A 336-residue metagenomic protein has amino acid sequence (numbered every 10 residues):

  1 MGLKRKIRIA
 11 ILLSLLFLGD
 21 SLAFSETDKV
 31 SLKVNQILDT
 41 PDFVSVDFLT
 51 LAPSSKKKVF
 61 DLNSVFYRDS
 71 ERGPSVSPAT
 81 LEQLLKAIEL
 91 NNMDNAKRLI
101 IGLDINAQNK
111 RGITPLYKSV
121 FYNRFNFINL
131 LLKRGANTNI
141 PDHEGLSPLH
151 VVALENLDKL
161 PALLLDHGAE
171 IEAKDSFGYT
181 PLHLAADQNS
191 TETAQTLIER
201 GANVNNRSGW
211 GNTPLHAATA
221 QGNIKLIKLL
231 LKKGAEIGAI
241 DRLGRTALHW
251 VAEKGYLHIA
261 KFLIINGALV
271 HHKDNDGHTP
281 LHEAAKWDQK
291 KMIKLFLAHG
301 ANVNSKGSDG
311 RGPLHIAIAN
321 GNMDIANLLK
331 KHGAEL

Functional and structural regions predicted by a protein language model:
G2-E26: Classical Sec-dependent N-terminal signal peptides that target proteins to the secretory pathway
F24-I101, K110: Intrinsically disordered, low-complexity regulatory segments in ankyrin-centric signaling systems
K86-N91, K118-R124, V151-L157, L184-S190 (+4 more regions): Ankyrin repeat A-helix N-terminal signature
N92-I100, R124-L132, L157-L165, S190-I198 (+4 more regions): Ankyrin repeat structural motif
S308-L336: Leucine-rich solenoid repeat scaffolds
